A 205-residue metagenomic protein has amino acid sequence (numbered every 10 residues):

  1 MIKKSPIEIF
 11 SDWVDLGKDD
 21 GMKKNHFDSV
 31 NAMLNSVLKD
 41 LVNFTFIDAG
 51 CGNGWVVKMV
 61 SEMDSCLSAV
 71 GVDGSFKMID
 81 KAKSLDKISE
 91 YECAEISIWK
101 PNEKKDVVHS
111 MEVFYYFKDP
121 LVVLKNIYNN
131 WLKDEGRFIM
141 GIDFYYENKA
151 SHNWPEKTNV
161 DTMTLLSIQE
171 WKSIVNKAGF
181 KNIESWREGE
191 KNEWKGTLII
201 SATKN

Functional and structural regions predicted by a protein language model:
M1-K39, Y146-E147: Conserved class I S-adenosyl-L-methionine
I47-I98: Class I SAM-dependent methyltransferase SAM/SAH-binding core
H109: A conserved beta-strand element that flanks and buttresses the S-adenosyl-L-methionine
L121-D134: A short glycine-rich, Lys/Arg-flanked "PGG" loop and its adjoining helix->strand segment in the class I
E135-D143: Conserved beta-strand signature within the Rossmann-like core of class I S-adenosyl-L-methionine
D143-T162: Short, glycine-/aromatic-enriched active-site segment of Class I SAM-dependent methyltransferases
M163-A178: Short alpha-helix
R187-N205: Core SAM-dependent methyltransferase catalytic element
